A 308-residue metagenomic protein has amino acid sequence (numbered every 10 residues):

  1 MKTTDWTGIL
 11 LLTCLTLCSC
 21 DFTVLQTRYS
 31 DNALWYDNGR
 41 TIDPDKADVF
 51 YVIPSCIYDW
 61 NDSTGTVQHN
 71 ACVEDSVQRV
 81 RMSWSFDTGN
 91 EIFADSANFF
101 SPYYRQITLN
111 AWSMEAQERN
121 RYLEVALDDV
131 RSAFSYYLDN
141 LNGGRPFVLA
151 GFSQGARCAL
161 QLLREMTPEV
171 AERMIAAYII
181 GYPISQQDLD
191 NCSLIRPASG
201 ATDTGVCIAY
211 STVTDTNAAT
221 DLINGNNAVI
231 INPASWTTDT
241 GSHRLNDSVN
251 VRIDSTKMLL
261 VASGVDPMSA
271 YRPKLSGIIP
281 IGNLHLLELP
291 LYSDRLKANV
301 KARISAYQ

Functional and structural regions predicted by a protein language model:
M1-I9: Bacterial N-terminal signal peptides that target proteins for export
L17-S19: C-terminal motif of bacterial Sec signal peptides marking the signal peptidase cleavage site
T23-A47, D59-W60: Active-site and ligand/interface coordination hotspots across diverse enzymes and nucleic-acid-associated assemblies
D45-A47, D95-F99, G143-P146, E172-A176: Loop/turn elements at helix/coil->beta-strand transitions in domains of secreted/extracellular proteins
K46-P54: Short beta-strand element of the alpha/beta-hydrolase
I53-G144, R272-Q308: Active-site catalytic motif of lipid deacylating hydrolases and related acyltransferases
A126-G143, R164-A306: Surface cap/lid and interfacial helix-loop subdomains adjacent to catalytic sites that gate substrate access
G151-G155, A159: Gly/Ala-rich beta-loop-alpha elbow adjacent to hydrolase catalytic centers
